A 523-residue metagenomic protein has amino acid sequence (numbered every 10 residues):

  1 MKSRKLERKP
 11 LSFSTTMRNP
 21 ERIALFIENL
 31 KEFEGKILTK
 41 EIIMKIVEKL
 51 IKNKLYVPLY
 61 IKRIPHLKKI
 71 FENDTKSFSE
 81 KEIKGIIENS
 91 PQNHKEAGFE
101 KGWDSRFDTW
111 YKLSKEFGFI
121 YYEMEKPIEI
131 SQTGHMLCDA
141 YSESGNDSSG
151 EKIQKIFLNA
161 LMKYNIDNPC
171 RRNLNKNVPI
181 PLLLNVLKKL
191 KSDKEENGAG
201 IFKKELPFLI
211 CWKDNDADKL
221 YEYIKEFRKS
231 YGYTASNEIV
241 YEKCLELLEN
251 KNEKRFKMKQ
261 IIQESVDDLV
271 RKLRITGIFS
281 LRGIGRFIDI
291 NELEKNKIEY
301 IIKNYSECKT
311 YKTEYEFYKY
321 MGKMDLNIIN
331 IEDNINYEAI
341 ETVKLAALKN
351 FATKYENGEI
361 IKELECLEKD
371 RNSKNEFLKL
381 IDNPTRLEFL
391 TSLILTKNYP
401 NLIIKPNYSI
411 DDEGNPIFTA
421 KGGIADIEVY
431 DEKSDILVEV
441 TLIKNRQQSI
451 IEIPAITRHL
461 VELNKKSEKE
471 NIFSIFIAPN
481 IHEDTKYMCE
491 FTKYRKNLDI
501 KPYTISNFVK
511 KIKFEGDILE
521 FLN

Functional and structural regions predicted by a protein language model:
K2-E365: Donor-sugar nucleotide-binding helix/loop cap in glycosyltransferases
E332-N523: Catalytic core segments in nucleotide and nucleic-acid processing enzymes
